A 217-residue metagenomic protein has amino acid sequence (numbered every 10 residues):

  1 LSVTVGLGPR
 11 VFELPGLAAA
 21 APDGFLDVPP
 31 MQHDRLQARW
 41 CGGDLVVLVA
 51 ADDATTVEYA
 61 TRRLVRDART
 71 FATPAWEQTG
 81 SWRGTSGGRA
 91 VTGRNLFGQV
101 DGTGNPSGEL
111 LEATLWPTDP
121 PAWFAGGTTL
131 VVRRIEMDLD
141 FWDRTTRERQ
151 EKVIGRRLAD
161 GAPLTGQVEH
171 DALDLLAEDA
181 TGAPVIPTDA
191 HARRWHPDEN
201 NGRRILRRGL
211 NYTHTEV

Functional and structural regions predicted by a protein language model:
L1-V217: Long, histidine/aromatic-enriched segments associated with O2/redox biology
